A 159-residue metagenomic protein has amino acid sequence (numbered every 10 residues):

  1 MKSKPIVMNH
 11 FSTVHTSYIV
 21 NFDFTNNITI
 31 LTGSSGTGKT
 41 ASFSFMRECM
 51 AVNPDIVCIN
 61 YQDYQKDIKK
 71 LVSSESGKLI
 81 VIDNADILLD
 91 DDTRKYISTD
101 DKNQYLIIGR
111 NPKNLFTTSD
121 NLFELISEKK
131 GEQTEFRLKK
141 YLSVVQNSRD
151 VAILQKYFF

Functional and structural regions predicted by a protein language model:
M1-V20, N147-F158: N-terminal pre-Walker A segment at the start of P-loop NTPase domains
L31-G33: Hydrophobic anchor at the beta1->P-loop junction of P-loop NTPases
G38-K39: Conserved glycine(s) of the Walker
S42-S44: Post-Walker A alpha-helix
N53-L79: AAA+/P-loop NTPase substrate/partner-engagement loops
V72-T93, I97: Conserved P-loop NTPase "ATPase switch" module shared by AAA+ and STAND
V81-I82, N103-L115: Structural recognition of the conserved hydrophobic beta-strand(s) that form the central parallel beta-sheet of P-loop
F123-F159: RecA-like P-loop NTPase motor core
